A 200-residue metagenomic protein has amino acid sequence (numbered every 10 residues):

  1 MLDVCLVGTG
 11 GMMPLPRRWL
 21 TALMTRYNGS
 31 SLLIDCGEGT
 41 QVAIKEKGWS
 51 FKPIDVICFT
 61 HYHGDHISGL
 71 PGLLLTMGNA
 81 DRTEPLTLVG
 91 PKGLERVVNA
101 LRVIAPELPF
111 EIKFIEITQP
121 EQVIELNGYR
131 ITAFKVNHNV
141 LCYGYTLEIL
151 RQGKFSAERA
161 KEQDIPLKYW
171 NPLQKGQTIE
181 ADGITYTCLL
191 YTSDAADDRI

Functional and structural regions predicted by a protein language model:
M1-W49, P85, Y145-L147: Conserved beta-strand hairpin/beta-sheet module of binuclear metal-dependent hydrolase folds, prominently
W19-A22, K47-S50, G72-L74, R102-I104 (+2 more regions): Short, glycine/charged-enriched secondary-structure capping and boundary segments
E38-G39, N137, S193: Short beta->alpha connector loops
E38-V89, K113-T118: Active-site metal-binding motif and surrounding structural segment of the metallo-beta-lactamase
W49-K52, F110, Y129, D194: Structured loop/turn residues at beta-strand edges in well-structured enzyme cores
P91-C142, I149-G153, A157-L190: Metallo-beta-lactamase
Y191-I200: Single conserved hydrophobic/aromatic residue that forms the stacking wall/gate of nucleotide- or nucleobase-binding
